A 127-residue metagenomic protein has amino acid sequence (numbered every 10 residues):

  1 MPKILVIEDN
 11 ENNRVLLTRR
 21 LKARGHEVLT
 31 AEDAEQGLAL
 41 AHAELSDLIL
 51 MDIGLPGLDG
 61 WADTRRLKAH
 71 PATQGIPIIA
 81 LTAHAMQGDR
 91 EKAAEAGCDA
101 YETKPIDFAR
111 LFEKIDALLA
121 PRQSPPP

Functional and structural regions predicted by a protein language model:
E8, E32: Conserved acidic carboxylate
V15-A23: Charged docking surfaces used in two-component/phosphorelay signaling
T18, A94, I106-D116: C-terminal output helix
T30, L55-L58, Q87, E95: Residue-level signal for the "D+5" position in two-component response regulator receiver
E44-L50, L55: Active-site beta3 strand of CheY-like receiver
E102-T103: Residues at the ends of beta-strands that form strand-to-helix hinge/output surfaces
